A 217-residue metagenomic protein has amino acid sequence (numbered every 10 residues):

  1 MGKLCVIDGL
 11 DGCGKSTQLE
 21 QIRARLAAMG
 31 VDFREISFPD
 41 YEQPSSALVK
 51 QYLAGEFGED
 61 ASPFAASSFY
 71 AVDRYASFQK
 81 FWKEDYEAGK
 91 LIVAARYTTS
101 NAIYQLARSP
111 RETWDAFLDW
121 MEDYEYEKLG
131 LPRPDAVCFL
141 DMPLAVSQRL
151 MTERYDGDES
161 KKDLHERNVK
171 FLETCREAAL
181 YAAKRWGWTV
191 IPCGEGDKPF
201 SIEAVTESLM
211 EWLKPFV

Functional and structural regions predicted by a protein language model:
M1-L4: Pre-Walker A (Motif I) flank of P-loop NTPase domains
I7: Hydrophobic anchor at the beta1->P-loop junction of P-loop NTPases
L10: P-loop (Walker A) phosphate-binding loop of NTP-binding proteins
K15: Conserved lysine of the Walker
Q18: Hydrophobic positions on the alpha1 helix immediately C-terminal to the Walker A/P-loop
R23, A145-V217: NTP-dependent small-molecule kinase module
M29-L129: ATP-dependent small-molecule kinase phosphotransfer cores that center on conserved nucleotide phosphate-binding segments
T99-E177: A glycine- and Lys/Arg-enriched "phosphate-lid" helix/loop adjacent to the NTP-binding pocket of small-molecule kinases
